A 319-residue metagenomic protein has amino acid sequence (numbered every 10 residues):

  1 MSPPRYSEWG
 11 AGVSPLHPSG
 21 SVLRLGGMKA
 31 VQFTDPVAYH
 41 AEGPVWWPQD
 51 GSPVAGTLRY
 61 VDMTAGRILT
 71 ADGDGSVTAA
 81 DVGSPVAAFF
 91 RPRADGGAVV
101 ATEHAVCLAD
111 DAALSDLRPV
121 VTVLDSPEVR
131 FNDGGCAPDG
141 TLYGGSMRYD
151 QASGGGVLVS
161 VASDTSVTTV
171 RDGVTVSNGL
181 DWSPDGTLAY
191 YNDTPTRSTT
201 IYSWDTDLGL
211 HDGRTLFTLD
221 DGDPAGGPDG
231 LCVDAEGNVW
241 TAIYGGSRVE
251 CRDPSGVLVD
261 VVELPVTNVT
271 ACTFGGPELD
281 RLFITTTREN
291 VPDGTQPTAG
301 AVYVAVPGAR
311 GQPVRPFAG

Functional and structural regions predicted by a protein language model:
K29-D35, G75-V82, L117-L124, S166-D172 (+2 more regions): A short beta-strand motif characteristic of beta-propeller blades
P36-A55, G83-V99, D125-T141, R171-L188 (+3 more regions): Beta-rich, blade/repeat-based domains predominating in secreted/periplasmic proteins but also intracellular
W47-Q49, V54-T64, A98-H104, L142-A152 (+4 more regions): Conserved beta-strand positions in repeat-built beta-propeller and related beta-rich domains
R67-L69, A105, G156-V159, S198-T200 (+2 more regions): A short loop-to-beta-strand structural motif that recurs across blades of beta-propeller domains
G73, A94-G96, D111, V159-T165 (+4 more regions): Flexible "stalk/tail and boundary" regions
D111-A112, Y202-G209, P307-G311: Short loop/turn segments immediately following beta-strands, especially the blade-tip and inter-blade linker loops
D116-D172: Hydrophobic alpha-helical segments and helix pairs
G275-G319: Blade-level signature of beta-propeller repeat domains, shared across WD40, Kelch, NHL, RCC1 and BNR/Asp-box propellers
